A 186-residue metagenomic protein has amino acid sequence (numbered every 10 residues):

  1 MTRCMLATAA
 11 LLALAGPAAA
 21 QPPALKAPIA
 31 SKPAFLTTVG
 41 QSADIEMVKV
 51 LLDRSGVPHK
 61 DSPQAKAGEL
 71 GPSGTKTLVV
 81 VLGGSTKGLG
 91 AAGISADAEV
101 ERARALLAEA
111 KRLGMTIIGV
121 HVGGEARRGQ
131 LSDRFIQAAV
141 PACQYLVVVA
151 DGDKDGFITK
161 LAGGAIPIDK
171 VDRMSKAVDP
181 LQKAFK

Functional and structural regions predicted by a protein language model:
M1-A7: Bacterial N-terminal signal peptides that target proteins for export
A15-P17: N-terminal signal peptide c-region/cleavage motif recognized by signal peptidases
Q21-A30, F35-T37, V148-K186: Charged, low-complexity C-terminal accessory regions
A27-R54: Short, charged N-terminal beta->alpha structural module
L52-G74: A short, well-structured beta->alpha microelement
G90-L113, L161-D169: A short, gly/pro- and small-residue-rich
E99-R134, M174-K186: Ser/Thr/Gly-rich flexible loops in soluble cytosolic domains mediating phosphotransfer, phosphorylation
R128-K160: Structural recognition of alpha->loop->beta junctions
